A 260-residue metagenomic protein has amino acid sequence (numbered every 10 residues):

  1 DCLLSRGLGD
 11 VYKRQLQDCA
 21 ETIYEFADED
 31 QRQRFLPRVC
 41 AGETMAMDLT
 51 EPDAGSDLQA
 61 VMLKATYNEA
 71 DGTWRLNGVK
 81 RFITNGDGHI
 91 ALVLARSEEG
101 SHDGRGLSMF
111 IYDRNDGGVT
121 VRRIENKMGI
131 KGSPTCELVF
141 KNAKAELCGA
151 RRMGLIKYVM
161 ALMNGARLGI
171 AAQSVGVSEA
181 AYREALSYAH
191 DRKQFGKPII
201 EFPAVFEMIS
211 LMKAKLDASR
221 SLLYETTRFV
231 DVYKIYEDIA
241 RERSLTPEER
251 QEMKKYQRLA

Functional and structural regions predicted by a protein language model:
D1-Y12: Single conserved hydrophobic/aromatic residue that forms the stacking wall/gate of nucleotide- or nucleobase-binding
K13-E29, G55: N-terminal glycine-rich flavin-associated loop
A41-L49: A short, Trp-centered hydrophobic/proline-enriched beta-strand micro-motif
A65-T66: A structural signal for short hydrophobic beta-strand segments in well-ordered beta-sheet cores
T73-V119: A short core secondary-structure module
N115-G118, R122, P134-A166, R183-E201: A glycine-rich, basic-preceded beta-loop-alpha segment at the flavin cofactor/substrate interface of flavin-utilizing
R167-L245: Extended amphipathic alpha-helical segments enriched in small hydrophobics
M253-A260: Charged, glycine-rich active-site and insertion segments that engage polyanionic ligands
